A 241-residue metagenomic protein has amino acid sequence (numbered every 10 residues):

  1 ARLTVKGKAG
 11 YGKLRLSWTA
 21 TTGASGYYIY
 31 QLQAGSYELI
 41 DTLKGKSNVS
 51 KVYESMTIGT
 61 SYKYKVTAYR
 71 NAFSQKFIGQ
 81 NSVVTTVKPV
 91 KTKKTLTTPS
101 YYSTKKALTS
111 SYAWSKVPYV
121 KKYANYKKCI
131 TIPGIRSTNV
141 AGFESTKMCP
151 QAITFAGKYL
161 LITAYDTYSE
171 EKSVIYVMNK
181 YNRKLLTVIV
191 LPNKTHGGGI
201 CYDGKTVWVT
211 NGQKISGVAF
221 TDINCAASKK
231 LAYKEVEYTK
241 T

Functional and structural regions predicted by a protein language model:
A1-G23, I58, F73-K94: Pro/Thr/Ser/Gly-rich low-complexity, intrinsically disordered linker/stalk tracts
T21-D41, K65: Extracellular low-complexity, O-glycosylation-prone stalks/linkers
D41-S47: Short beta-strand segments within Ig-like beta-sandwich modules, predominantly Fibronectin type-III
K44, A141-T146, I189-N193, T239-K240: Surface loop/turn motifs at the tips and blade-to-blade linkers of beta-strand repeat domains
K51-Q75: Beta-strand-rich modules
V90-V140: Sequence/structural signature of beta-propeller modules and their immediately flanking N-terminal secretory/stalk
K127-E171: Beta-strand-rich domains and repeat architectures in extracellular enzymes and scaffolds, especially beta-propellers
N179-R183, F220-N224: Short loop/turn segments that connect beta-strands within beta-propeller blades
